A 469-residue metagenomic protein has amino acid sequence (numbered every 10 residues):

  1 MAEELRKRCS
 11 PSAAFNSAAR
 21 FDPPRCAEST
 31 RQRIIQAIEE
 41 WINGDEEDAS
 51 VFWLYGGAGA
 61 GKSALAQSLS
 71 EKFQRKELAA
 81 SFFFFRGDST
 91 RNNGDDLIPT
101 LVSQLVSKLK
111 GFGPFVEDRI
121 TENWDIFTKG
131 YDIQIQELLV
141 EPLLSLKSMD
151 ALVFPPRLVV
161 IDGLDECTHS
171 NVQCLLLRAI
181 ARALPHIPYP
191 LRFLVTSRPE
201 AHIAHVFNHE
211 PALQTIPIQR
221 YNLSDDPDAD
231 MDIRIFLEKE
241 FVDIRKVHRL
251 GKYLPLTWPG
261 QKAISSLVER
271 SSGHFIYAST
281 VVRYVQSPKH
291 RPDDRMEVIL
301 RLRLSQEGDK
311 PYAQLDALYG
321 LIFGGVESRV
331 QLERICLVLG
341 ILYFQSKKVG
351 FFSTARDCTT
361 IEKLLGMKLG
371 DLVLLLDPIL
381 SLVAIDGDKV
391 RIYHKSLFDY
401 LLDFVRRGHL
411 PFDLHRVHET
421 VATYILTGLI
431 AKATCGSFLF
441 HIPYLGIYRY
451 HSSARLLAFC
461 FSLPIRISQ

Functional and structural regions predicted by a protein language model:
M1-T427: Conserved NB-ARC/NACHT P-loop NTPase core of NLR-like innate immune receptors
D165-T168, A454-Q469: Leucine-rich, hydrophobic repeat-scaffold detector
E333-G340, K395, S437-S462: Amphipathic alpha-helical protein-interaction segments enriched in hydrophobic
L410-R455: Leucine-rich, amphipathic alpha-helical/linker segments
